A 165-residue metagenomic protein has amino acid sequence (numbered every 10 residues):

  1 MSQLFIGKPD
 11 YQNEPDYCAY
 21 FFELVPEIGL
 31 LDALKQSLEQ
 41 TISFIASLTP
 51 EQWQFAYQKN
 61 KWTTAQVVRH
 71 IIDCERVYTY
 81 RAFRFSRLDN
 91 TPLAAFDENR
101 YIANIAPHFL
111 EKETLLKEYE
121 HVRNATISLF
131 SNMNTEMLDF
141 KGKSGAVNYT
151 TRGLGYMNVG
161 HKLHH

Functional and structural regions predicted by a protein language model:
M1-Q12, Y17-A19, Q54-E98, F140-H165: Short, contiguous alpha-helical
P9, P26-L30, E111: Alpha-helix capping and helix-coil boundary motifs
F22-Q58: Short, contiguous, helix-prone interaction/anchoring segments in small proteins
E23-E27, I105-F109, V147-T151: A short, mixed-charge helix-start or loop-turn motif at secondary-structure junctions
E27, L34-L38, N60-T64, I71 (+2 more regions): Hydrophobic alpha-helical segments and helix-packing faces
D32-F44, Y101-D139, N158: Acidic/histidine-rich alpha-helical segments that form the ligand environment of transition-metal centers
K35, I42, A46, R76 (+3 more regions): Amphipathic, non-transmembrane alpha-helical secondary structure
T49, S86, S131-N134: A structural signal for long alpha-helical coiled-coils and helix-turn connectors that form the cytosolic signaling
